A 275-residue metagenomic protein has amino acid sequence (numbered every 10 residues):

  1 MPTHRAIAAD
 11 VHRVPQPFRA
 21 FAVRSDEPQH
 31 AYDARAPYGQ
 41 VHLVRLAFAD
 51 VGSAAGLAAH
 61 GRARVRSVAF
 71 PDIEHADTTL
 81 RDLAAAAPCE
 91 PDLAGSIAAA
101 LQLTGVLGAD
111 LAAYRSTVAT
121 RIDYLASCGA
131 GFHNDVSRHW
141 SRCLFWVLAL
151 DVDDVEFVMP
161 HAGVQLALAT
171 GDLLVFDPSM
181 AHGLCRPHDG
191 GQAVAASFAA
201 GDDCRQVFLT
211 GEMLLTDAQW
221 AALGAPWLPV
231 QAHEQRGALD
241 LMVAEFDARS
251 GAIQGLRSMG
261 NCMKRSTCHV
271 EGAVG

Functional and structural regions predicted by a protein language model:
M1-A113: Non-heme Fe(II)/2-oxoglutarate
D10, V14, V44, V68 (+5 more regions): Compositionally biased, intrinsically disordered low-complexity segments
P17-A20, P91-A100, T120-A126, N134 (+2 more regions): Short linear motifs at secondary-structure transitions and domain/linker junctions
R24-D26, P37-G39, A47-G52, A69-D72 (+6 more regions): Alpha-helix initiation/capping motif
V41, F145, Q206-F208: Short hydrophobic/aromatic beta-strand or adjacent loop that forms the aromatic wall/cage of a ligand/substrate-binding
D82-S96, T117-A119, F145-P160, P226-A232: Short N-terminal helix-initiation segments at or just after the protein's N-terminus
A109-D110, Y114-V175, M180: Catalytic core of non-heme Fe(II) oxygenases with the double-stranded beta-helix
V158-G275: Catalytic core of Fe(II)/2-oxoglutarate
